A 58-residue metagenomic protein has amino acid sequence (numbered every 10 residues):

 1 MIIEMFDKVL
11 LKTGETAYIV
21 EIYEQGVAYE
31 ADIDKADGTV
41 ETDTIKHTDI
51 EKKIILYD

Functional and structural regions predicted by a protein language model:
I2-E51, L56-Y57: Basic/aromatic-rich interaction segments and small domains that mediate binding to polyanionic partners
